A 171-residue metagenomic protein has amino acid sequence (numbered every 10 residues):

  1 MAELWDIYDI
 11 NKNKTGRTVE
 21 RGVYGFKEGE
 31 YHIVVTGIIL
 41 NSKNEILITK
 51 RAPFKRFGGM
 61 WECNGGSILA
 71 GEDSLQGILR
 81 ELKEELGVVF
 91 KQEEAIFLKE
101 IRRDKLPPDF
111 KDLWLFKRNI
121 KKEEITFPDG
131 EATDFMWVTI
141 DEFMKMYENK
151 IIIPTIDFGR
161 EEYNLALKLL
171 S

Functional and structural regions predicted by a protein language model:
M1-T36, S42: Acidic, metal-coordinating catalytic segment for phosphate/diphosphate chemistry, firing primarily on the Nudix
N11, N41-N44, A52, K117-K122 (+1 more regions): Short loop segments at secondary-structure junctions
T15-G16, I96-L98: Local beta-strand/beta-hairpin segments that build beta-sheet-rich folds
F26-E28, F57-E62, M136-W137: A short, polar/proline- and glycine-enriched secondary-structure boundary/capping micro-motif
H32-G65: A glycine-rich, hydrophobic loop/mini-helix early in the fold
L47-I48, C63-I96: The catalytic Nudix box helix
G58, A70, F97-K99, K105-S171: Nudix hydrolase/Nudix homology domain
